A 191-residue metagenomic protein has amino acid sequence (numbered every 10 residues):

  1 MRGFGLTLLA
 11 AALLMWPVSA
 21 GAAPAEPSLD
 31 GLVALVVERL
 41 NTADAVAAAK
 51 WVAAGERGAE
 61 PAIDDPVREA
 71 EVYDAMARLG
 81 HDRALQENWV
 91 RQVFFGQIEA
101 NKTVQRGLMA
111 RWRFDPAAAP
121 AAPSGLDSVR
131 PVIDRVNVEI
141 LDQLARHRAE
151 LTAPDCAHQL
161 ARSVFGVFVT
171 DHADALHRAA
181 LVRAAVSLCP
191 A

Functional and structural regions predicted by a protein language model:
M1-A23: Secretory targeting and sorting signals
A23-P61: Immediate post-signal-peptide N-terminus of mature secreted/exported proteins
E26, V33, I63-P66, A84 (+3 more regions): Charge-dense, low-complexity intrinsically disordered segments
L29-V36, L40-A43, E69-Y73, A77 (+4 more regions): Extracytoplasmic/secreted envelope proteins and their assembly/folding machinery, especially bacterial periplasmic
A47-K50, A54, A84-E87, Q105-W112 (+1 more regions): Long, hydrophobic, amphipathic alpha-helical segments used as structural scaffolds
R57-A117: Structured domain cores in non-transmembrane regions
F94-H147: Long, amphipathic, charge-rich alpha-helical segments that form helical bundles/coiled-coils
L144-A191: Glycine-rich, aromatic-bearing surface loops/beta-hairpins
